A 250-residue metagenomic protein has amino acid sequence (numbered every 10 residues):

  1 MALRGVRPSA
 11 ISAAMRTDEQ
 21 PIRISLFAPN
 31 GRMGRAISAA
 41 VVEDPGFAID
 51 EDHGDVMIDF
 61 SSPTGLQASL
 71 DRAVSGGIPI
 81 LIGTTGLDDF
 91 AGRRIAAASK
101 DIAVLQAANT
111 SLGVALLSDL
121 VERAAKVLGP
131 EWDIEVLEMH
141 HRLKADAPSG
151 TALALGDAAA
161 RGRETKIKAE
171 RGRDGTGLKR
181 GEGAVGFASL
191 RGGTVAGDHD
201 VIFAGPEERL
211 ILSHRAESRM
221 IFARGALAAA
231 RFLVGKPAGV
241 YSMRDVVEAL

Functional and structural regions predicted by a protein language model:
M1-A14: N-terminal amphipathic/basic-hydrophobic helices that include classical n-h-c signal peptides and signal-anchor
A13-I22: Extreme N-terminus of proteins, especially the signal/transit-peptide cleavage junction and the first residues
R23-G54, T64-Q67, P130-L250: C-terminal substrate-binding/catalytic lobe of Rossmann-fold NAD(P)-dependent oxidoreductases
P45, G76, A98-K100, G183: Short, structured coil segments at secondary-structure junctions
M57, S61-D71, S75, G86-A91: Beta-loop-alpha module in the N-terminal Rossmann-like domain of NAD(P)-dependent dehydrogenases, especially those
L70-D71, T84-L105, A115-A124: Rossmann-fold NAD(P)-binding glycine/threonine-rich loop
P79, R94-S111, G129-I134: Rossmann-fold dehydrogenase core element
T85-L87, N109-T110, M139-R142: Short, ordered loop/turn segments at secondary-structure junctions
